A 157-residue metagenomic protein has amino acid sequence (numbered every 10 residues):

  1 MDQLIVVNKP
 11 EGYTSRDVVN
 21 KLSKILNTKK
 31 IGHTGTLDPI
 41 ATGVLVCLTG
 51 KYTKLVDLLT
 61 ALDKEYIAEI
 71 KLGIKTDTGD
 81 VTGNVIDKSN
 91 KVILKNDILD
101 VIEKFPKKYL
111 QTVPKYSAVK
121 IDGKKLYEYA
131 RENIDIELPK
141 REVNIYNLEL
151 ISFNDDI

Functional and structural regions predicted by a protein language model:
M1-I157: Catalytic/RNA-binding core of pseudouridine synthases
